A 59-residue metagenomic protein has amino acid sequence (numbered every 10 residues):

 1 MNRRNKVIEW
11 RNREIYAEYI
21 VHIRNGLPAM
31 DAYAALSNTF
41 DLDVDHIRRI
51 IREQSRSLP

Functional and structural regions predicted by a protein language model:
M1-N5: Short, Lys/Arg-enriched N-terminal segment that forms or immediately precedes the first helix of a structured domain
K6-E9, D41: Intrinsic disorder
K6-V7, E14, I51-S55: Sequence-pattern detector for short linear motifs and compositional/periodic biases rather than a specific fold
I8-A29: Short, amphipathic alpha-helical "recognition" segments used to contact nucleic acids or chromatin
V21-N25, N38, R56: Secondary-structure boundary motif
A32-N38: Short alpha-helical "recognition helix" segments of helix-turn-helix
L42-L58: Major-groove recognition helix of helix-turn-helix-like DNA-binding domains
